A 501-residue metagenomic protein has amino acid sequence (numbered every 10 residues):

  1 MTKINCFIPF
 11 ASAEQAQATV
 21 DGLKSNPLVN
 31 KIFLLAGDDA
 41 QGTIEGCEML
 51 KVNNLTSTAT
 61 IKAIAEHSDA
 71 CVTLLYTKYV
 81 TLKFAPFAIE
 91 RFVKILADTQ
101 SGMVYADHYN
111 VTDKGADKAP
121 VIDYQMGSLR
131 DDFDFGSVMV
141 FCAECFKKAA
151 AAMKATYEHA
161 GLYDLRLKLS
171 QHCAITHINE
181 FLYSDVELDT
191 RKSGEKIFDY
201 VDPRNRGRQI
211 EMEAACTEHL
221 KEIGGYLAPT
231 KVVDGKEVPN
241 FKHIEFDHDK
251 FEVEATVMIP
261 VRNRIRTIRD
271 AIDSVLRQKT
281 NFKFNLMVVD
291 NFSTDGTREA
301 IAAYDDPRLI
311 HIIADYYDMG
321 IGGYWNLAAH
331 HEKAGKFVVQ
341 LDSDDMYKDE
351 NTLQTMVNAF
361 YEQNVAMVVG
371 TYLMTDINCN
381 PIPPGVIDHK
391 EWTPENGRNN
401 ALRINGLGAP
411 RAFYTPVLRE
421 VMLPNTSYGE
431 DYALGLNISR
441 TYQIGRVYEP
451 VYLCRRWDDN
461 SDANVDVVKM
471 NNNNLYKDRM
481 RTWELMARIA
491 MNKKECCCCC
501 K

Functional and structural regions predicted by a protein language model:
K3-Q15, N26, A255-T267, A271 (+3 more regions): A conserved hydrophobic helix/loop-capping motif in glycosyltransferases and polysaccharide synthases
D21-N30, D273-K283, Y304: Short, acidic, metal-binding catalytic loop of nucleotide-sugar glycosyltransferases
A36-T43, T81, D290-E299, Y317: A conserved acidic beta->alpha catalytic loop
N53-H67, D315-K333: Glycine-rich, basic loop-to-helix element that forms the pyrophosphate-binding segment of sugar-nucleotide handling
D69-F84, G335-M346: Short beta-strand-to-loop acidic/aromatic patch adjacent to the donor-nucleotide binding site
P86-K118, N351-P384: Conserved donor NDP-sugar-binding/catalytic core segment of glycosyltransferases
D113-S137, P384-I404: Short, flexible, basic/aromatic active-site loop/helix in glycosyltransferases
T156-L165, S427-L434: Acidic donor-binding loop at a coil-to-helix junction in glycosyltransferase catalytic cores that engages
